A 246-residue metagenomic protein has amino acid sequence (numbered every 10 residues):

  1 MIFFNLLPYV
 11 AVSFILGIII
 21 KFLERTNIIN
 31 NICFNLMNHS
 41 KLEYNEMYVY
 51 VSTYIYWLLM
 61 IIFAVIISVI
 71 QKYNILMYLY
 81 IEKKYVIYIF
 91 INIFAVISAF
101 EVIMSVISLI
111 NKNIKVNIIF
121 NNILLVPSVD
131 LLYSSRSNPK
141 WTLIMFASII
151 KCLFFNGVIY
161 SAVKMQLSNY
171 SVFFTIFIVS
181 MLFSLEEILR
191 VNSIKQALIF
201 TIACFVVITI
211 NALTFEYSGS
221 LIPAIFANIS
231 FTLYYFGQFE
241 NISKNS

Functional and structural regions predicted by a protein language model:
M1-V86, L189, F236-S246: N-terminal, membrane-interfacial amphipathic/helix-forming hydrophobic leader that caps and precedes the first
I2-V10, V49, T53, K84-I93 (+6 more regions): Residue-level signature of transmembrane alpha-helical entry/exit and packing/kink sites in multi-pass membrane
I15-N27, I66, I70, S98 (+6 more regions): Hydrophobic membrane-targeting alpha-helices
G17-I18, D130-S246: Transmembrane helix-loop-helix hairpins at the membrane interface of multi-pass integral membrane proteins
I32-M47, V69-I150, Y160, K164-Q166 (+2 more regions): Juxtamembrane helix-loop-helix connectors linking adjacent transmembrane helices in multi-pass membrane enzymes
